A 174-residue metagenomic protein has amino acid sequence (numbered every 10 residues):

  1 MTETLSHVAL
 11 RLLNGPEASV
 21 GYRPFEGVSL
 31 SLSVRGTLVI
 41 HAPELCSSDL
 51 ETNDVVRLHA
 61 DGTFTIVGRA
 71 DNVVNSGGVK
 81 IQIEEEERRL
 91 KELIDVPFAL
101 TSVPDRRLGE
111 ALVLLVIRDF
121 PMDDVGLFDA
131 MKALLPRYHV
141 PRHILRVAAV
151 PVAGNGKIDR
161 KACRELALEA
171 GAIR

Functional and structural regions predicted by a protein language model:
M1, S29-S31, V113, F120-P121: Short, compositionally biased leader-like segments
M1-L5, D105-R107, P151: Residue-level detector of flexible, active-site-proximal loop/helix-junction positions within diverse enzyme catalytic
T2-T63, A70-V73: Conserved AMP-binding/adenylate-forming
S19, E85, A162: Ca2+-coordinating acidic residues in Ca2+-binding motifs
S33, H59, R106, V152-A153: Short, acidic, Ser/Thr-enriched surface-loop or helix-capping motifs
V39, T65-V67, A153, D159: Generic structural signal for well-ordered beta-strand positions
S48, N53-H139: AMP-binding/adenylate-forming catalytic core of the ANL superfamily
V74, T101, V113-L115, L127-R174: Conserved C-terminal "lid"/linker of ANL adenylate-forming enzymes
